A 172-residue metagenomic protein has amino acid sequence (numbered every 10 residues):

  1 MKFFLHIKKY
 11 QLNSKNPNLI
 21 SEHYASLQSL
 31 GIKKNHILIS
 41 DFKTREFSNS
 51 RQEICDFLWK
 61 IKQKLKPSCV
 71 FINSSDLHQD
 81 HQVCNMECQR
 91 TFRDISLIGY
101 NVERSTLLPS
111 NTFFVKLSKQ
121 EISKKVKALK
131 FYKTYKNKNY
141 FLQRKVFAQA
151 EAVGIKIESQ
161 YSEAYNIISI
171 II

Functional and structural regions predicted by a protein language model:
M1-I98, Q149, V153, I157-Q160: Active-site beta-strand->loop->alpha-helix modules in alpha/beta enzyme cores, enriched in Gly/His/Asp(Glu)
E22-K34, I95-I172: The feature marks non-catalytic terminal segments
